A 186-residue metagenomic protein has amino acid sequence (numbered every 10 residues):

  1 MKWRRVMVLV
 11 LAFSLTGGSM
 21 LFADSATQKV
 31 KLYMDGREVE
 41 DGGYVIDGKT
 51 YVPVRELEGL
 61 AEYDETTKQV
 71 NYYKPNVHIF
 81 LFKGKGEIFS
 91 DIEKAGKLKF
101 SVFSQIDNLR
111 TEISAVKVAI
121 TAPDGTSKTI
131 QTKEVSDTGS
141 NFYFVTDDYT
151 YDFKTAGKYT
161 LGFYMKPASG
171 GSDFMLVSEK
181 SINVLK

Functional and structural regions predicted by a protein language model:
K2-K186: Primary recognition of N-terminal secretory signal peptides and signal-anchoring hydrophobic helices
